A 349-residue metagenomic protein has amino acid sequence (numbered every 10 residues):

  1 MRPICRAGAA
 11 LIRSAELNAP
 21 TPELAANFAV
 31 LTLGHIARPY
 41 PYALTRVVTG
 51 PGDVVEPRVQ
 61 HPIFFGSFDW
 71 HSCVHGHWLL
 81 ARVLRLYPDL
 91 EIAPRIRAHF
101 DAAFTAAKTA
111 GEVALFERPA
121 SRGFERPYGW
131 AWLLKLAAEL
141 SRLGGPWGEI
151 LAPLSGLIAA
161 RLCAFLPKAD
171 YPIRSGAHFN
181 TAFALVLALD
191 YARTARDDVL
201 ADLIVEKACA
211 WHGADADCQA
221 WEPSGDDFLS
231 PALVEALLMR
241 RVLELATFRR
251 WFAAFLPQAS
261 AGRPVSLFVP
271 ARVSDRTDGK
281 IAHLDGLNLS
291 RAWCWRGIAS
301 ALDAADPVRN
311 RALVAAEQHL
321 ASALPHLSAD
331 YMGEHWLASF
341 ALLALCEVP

Functional and structural regions predicted by a protein language model:
C5, L11-F65: Low-complexity, Ser/Thr/Pro/Gly-enriched N-terminal "stalk/linker" regions
I12-P20, H77-L90, A131-P146, A184-R196 (+3 more regions): Well-ordered alpha-helical scaffold segments within catalytic/enzyme domains
L17-T21, P57-V74, A114-W130, K168-T181 (+3 more regions): Solvent-exposed loop and edge beta-strand segments that line ligand/cofactor-binding and catalytic clefts
F28-P41, D53, I96-A114, P153-D170 (+3 more regions): Long, well-ordered core segments of solenoidal/helical folds
V74, V83-A192: Extended ligand-binding groove/face enriched in aromatic
A103, A107-E117, S230-E235, M239-T247 (+2 more regions): Carbohydrate-active enzyme catalytic cores, enriched for enzymes that act on polyanionic acidic polysaccharides
F124-A131, S175-V186, D190-R193, C209-A261: Active-site-proximal alpha-helical scaffolds that flank and shape metal-associated catalytic sites
F268, R272-P349: Fungal-biased detection of long, low-complexity, Ser/Thr- and Lys/Arg-rich intrinsically disordered regions
